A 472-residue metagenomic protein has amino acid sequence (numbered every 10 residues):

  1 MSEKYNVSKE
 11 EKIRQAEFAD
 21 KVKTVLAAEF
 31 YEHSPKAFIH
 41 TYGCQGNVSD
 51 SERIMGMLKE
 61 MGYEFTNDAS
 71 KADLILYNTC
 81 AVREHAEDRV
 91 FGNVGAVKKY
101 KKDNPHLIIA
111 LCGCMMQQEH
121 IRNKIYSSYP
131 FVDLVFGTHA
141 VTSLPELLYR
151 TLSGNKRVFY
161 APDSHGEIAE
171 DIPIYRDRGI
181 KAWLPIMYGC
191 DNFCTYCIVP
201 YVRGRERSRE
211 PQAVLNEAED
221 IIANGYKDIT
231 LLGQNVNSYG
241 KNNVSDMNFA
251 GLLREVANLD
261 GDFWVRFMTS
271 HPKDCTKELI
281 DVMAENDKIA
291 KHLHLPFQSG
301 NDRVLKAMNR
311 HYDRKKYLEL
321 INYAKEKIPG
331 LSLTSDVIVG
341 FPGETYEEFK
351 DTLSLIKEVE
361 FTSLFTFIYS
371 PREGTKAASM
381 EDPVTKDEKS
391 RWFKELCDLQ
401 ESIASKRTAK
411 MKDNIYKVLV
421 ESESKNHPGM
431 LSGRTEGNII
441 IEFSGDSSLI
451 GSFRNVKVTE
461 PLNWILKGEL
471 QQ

Functional and structural regions predicted by a protein language model:
M1-Y239, E278, K315-E326, S354-E358 (+3 more regions): Proteins enriched for Cys/Gly/acidic motifs involved in redox and nucleic-acid/cofactor modification
N6, S379-Q472: Terminal RNA-binding accessory module
C44, G240-A257, G261, M308 (+1 more regions): Radical SAM enzyme [4Fe-4S]-AdoMet core and its adjacent flexible, acidic and glycine-rich loops/tails across
H106-L111, Q118-H120, A223-Y346, K357: Conserved SAM/AdoMet-binding glycine-rich loop
S127-Y129, L152-G154, M247-F249, M283-A284 (+2 more regions): Short, hinge-like loop/turn segments at secondary-structure boundaries
D177-I180, C190-N192, I289, S299 (+5 more regions): Short flexible coil/turn linkers enriched for glycine and charged/polar residues that connect secondary-structure
C194, V214, L231, F267 (+7 more regions): Conserved, mostly hydrophobic/aromatic
E344, D351, E360-F361: Contiguous mid-protein beta-loop-alpha structural module that forms a pocket-lining wall or clamp of enzyme active
